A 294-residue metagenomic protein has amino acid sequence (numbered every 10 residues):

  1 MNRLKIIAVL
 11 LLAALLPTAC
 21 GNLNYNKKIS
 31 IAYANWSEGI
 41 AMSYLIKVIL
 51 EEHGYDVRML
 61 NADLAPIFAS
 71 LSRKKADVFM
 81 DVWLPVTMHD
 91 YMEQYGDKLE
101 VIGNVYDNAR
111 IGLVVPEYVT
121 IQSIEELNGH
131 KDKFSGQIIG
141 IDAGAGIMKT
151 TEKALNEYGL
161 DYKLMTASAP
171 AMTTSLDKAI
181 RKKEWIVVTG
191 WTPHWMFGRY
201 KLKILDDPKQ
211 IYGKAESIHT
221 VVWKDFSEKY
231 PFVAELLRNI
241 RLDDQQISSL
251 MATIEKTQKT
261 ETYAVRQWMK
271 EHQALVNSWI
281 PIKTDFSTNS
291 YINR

Functional and structural regions predicted by a protein language model:
L16-A19: C-terminal motif of bacterial Sec signal peptides marking the signal peptidase cleavage site
Y25-E38, Y55-L60, S135-I139, L237: Short, well-ordered beta-strand elements
W36-S37, R58-S70, L164-S175: Short helix-initiation/N-cap motifs at beta->coil->alpha
S43, D63-D97, T174-S175, W195-K201: Pocket-flanking alpha-helical
L45-H53, G129-L164, K270: Ligand-binding cleft/hinge of the Venus flytrap
A76-M80, G146-Q210: Ligand-binding pocket segment of bilobal, Venus flytrap-like solute-binding proteins
D97-G144: A conserved helix-loop-strand patch within extracytoplasmic ligand-binding domains of the periplasmic binding
R110-T120, E216-K229: A bilobed periplasmic-binding-protein/Venus flytrap-type ligand-binding module shared by bacterial periplasmic
